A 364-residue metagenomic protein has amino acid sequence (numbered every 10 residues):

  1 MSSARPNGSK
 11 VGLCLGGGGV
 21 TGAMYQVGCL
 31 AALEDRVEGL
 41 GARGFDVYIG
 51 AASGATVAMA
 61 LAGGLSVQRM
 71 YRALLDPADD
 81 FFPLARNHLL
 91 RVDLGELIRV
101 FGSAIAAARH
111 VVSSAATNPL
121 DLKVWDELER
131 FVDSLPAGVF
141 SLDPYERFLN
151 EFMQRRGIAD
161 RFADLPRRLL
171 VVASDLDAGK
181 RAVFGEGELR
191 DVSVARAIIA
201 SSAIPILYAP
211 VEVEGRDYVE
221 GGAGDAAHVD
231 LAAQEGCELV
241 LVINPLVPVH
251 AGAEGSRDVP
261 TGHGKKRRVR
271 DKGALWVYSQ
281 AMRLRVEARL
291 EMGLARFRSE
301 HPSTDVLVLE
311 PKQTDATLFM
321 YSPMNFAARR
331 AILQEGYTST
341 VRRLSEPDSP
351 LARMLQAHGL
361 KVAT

Functional and structural regions predicted by a protein language model:
M1-A51, T56-T364: Patatin-like phospholipase
